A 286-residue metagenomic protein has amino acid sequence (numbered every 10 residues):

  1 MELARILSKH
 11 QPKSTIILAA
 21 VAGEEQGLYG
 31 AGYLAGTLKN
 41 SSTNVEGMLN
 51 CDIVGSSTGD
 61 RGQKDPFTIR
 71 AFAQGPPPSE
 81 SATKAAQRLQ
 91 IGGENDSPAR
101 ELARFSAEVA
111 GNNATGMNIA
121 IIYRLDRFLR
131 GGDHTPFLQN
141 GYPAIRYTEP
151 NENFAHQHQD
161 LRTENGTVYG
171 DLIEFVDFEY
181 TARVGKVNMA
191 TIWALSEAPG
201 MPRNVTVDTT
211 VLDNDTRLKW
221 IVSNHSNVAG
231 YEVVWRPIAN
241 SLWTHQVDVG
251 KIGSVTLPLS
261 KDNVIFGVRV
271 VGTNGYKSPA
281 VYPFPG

Functional and structural regions predicted by a protein language model:
M1-L28, N188: Alpha-helical metal-binding/catalytic segments enriched in His/Glu/Asp
E24-G132: Metal-dependent peptidase/peptidase-like ectodomains
S57-I69, I122-P199: Active-site-adjacent mobile loop/cap segments within catalytic or ligand-binding domains
P199-T209: Proline-enriched interdomain boundary motifs that mark the N-terminal boundary and often initiate the first structured
N214-N227: Conserved aromatic anchor
S226-K251: Extracellular low-complexity, O-glycosylation-prone stalks/linkers
T256-S278: Beta-strand-rich modules
Y276-G286: Edge beta-strands of extracellular beta-sandwich domains
